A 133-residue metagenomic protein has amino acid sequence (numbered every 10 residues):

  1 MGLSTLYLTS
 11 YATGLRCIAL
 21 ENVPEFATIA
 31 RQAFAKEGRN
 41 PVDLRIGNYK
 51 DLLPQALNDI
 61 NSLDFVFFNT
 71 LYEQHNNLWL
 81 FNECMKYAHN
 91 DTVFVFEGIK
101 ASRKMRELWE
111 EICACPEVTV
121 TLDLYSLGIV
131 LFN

Functional and structural regions predicted by a protein language model:
M1: Conserved SAM/SAH-binding loop
A12, I60, Y87-A88: A generic alpha-to-beta junction signature in SAM-dependent methyltransferases
L15, G38-D43, P116-E117: A short helix-to-beta-strand connector/capping loop
R16-E21: Conserved SAM-binding motif I beta-strand of class I
N22-F65, E73-H75: S-adenosyl-L-methionine
N69: Active-site residues of response regulator receiver
Y72-N133: C-terminal substrate-binding/active-site "lid" region of AdoMet-derived donor-dependent transferases
